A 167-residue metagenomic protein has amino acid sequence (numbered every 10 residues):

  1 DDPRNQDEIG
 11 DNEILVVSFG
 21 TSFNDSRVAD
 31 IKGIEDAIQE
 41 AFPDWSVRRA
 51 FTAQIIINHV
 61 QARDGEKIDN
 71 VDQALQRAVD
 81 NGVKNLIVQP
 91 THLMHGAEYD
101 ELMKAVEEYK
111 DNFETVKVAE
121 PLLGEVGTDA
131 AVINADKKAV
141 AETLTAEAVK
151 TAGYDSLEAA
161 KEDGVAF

Functional and structural regions predicted by a protein language model:
D1-F167: Active-site-proximal alpha-helix that buttresses catalytic centers in soluble enzyme cores
